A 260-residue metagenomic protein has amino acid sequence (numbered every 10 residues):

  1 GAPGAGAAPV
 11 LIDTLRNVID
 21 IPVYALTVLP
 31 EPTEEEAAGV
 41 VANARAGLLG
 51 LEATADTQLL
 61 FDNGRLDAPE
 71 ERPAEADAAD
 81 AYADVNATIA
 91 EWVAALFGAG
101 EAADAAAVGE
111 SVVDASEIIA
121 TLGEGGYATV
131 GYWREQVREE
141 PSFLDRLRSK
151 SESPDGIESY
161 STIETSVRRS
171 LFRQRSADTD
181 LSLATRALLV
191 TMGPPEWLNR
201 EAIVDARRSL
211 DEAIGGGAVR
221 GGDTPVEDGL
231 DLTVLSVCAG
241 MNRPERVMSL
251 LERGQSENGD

Functional and structural regions predicted by a protein language model:
A2-D260: Tubulin/FtsZ superfamily GTPase core signature
